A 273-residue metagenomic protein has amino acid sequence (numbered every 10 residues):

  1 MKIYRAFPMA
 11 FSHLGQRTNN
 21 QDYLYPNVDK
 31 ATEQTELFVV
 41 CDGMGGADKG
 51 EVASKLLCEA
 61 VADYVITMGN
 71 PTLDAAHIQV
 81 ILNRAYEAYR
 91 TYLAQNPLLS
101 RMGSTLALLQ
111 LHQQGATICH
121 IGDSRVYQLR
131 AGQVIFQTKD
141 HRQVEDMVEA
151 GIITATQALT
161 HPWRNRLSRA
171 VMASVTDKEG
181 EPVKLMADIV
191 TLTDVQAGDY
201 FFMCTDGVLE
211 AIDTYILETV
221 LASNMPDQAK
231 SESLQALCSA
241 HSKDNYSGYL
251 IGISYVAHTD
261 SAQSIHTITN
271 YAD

Functional and structural regions predicted by a protein language model:
M1-D273: PP2C/PPM-type serine/threonine phosphatase catalytic domain
